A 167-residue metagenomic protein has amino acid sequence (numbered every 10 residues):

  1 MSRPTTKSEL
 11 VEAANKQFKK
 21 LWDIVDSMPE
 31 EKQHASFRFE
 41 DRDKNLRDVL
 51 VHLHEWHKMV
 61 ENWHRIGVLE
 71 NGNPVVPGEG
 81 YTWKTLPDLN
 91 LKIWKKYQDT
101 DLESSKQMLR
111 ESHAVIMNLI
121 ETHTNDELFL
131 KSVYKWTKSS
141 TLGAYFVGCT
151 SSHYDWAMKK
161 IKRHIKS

Functional and structural regions predicted by a protein language model:
M1-E12, K58-M108, I165-S167: Short, helix-capping/interhelical loops that line the mouth of catalytic, cofactor-, or ligand-binding pockets
S2-K16, H34-E55, K92-M108, V133-H153: Alpha-helical scaffold segments that form or flank carboxylate-/histidine-based iron centers
A13, F18, P29, H34 (+5 more regions): Sparse, context-dependent recognition of short Cys/His-centered cofactor- or disulfide-binding micro-motifs
A14-L21, L46-H64, W83-P87, L102 (+3 more regions): Alpha-helical transition-metal enzyme core signature, strongest for iron centers
W22-R47, I66-P74, L119-K138: Helix-loop segments that flank and shape redox-cofactor active sites
G80-Y97, I120-S140: A short, terminal or domain-edge coil/loop segment
F129, W156-S167: Long amphipathic alpha-helical segments
